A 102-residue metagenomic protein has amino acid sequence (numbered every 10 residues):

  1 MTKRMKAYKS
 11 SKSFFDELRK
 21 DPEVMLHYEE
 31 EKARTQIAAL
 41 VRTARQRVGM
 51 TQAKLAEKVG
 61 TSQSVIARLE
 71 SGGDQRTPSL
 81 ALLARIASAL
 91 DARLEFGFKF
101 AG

Functional and structural regions predicted by a protein language model:
M1-A39: N-terminal flexible/basic segments that precede or flank functional cores
L18, K58, A89: Conserved catalytic core of Hanks-type protein kinase domains
R34, R76-S79: Short, conserved glycine- and acidic-residue-centered signature motifs in active-site or ligand-binding loops
A39-K58: Short basic helix-loop element that most often maps to the first helix and adjoining turn of HTH DNA-binding modules
Q52, S62-S64, L94: The DNA-contacting recognition helix of HTH DNA-binding domains and analogous helical DNA-recognition elements
G60-T77: Recognition helix of helix-turn-helix/homeodomain-like DNA-binding domains that insert into the DNA major groove
L80-E95: DNA major-groove recognition helix of helix-turn-helix/homeodomain DNA-binding modules
G97-G102: Short, charged recognition helix plus adjacent turn of helix-turn-helix-like nucleic-acid-binding domains
